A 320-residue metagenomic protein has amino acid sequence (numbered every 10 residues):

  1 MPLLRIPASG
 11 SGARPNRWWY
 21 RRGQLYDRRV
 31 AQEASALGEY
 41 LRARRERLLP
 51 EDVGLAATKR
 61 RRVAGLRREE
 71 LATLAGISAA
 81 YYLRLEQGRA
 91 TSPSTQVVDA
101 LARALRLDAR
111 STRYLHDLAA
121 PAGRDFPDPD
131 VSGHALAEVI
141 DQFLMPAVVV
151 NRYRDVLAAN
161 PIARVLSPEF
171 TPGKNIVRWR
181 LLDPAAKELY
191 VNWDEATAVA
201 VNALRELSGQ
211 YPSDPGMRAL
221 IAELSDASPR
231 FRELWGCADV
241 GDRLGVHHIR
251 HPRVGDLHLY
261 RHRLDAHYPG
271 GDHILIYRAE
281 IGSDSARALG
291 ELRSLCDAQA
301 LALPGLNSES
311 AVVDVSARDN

Functional and structural regions predicted by a protein language model:
M1-P15: Extreme N-terminal basic, low-complexity initiation segments that serve as generic localization/processing leaders
L3-L4, L25, L306: Leucine-biased recognition of intrinsically disordered, low-complexity hydrophobic segments
P15-L66: A short, Lys/Arg-rich alpha-helix, primarily the initiator
G23-D27, A31-R42, P93-D99, R103-A135 (+1 more regions): Short amphipathic recognition helices of helix-turn-helix/homeodomain-type DNA-binding modules
D52-G65, R124-L136, I140-L144: An N-terminal domain-cap segment
K59-R62, R68-E69, A75-S92, A102: Recognition helix of helix-turn-helix/homeodomain-like DNA-binding domains that insert into the DNA major groove
H134-Y153, L157-N320: Hydrophobic protein-protein interaction segments
